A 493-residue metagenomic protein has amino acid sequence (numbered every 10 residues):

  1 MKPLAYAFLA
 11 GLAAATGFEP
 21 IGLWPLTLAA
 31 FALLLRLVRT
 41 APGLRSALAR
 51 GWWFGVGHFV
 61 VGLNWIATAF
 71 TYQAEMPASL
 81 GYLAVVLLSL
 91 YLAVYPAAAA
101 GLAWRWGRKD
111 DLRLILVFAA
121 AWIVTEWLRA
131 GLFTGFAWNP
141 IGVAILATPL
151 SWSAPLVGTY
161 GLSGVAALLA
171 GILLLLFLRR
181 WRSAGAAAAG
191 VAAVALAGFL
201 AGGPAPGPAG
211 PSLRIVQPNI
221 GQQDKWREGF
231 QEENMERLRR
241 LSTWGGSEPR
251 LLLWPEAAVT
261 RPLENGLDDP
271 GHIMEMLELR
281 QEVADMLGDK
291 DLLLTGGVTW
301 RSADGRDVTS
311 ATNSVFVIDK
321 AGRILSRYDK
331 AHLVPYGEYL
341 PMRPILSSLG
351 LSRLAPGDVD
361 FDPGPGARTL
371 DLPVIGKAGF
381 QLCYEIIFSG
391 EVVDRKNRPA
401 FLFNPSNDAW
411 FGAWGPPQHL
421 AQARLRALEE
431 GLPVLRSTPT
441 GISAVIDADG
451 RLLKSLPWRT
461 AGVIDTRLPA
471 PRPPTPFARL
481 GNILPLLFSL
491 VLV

Functional and structural regions predicted by a protein language model:
M1-G202, T243-W244, G412-A413, A423-R426 (+3 more regions): Membrane-embedded alpha-helical bundles of multi-pass enzymes that act on lipidic or dolichyl-linked glycan substrates
A10, A100, E232-R239, Q281 (+1 more regions): Generic alpha-helical structural signal
F18-L33, H58-W65, Q217-N219, P249-G266 (+2 more regions): Short, conserved active-site loops that position catalytic residues or coordinate cofactors/metal ions across diverse
G22, K225, G305-R306: Flexible, membrane-facing loop/turn or short amphipathic-helix motifs that contact lipid bilayers or gate lipid-binding
R45, A49, R237-S242, S389-V392: Short, acidic/polar
F133-F136, G207, G305-S310: Short glycine/proline-enriched turns and hinge-like loops at secondary-structure junctions
A144-L150, V191-D285, K290: Membrane-interface segments at or immediately adjacent to transmembrane helices that form the boundary between
F230, P255-V493: Solvent-exposed soluble domains appended to multi-pass membrane proteins
